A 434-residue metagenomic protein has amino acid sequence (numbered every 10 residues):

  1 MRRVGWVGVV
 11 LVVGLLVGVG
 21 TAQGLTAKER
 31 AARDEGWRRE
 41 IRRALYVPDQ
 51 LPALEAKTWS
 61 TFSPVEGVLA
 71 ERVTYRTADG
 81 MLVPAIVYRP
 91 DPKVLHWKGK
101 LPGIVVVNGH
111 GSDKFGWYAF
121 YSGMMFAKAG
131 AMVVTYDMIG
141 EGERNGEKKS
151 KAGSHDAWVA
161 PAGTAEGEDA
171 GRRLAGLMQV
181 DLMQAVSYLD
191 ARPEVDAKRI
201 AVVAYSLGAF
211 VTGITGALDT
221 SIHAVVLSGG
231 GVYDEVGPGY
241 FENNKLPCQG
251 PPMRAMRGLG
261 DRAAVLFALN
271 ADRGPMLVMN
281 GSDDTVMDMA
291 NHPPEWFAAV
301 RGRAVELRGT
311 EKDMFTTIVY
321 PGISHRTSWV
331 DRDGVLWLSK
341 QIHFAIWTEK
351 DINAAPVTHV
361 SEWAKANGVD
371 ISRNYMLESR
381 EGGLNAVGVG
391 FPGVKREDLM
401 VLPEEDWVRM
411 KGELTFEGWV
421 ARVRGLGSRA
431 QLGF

Functional and structural regions predicted by a protein language model:
M1-V9: Bacterial N-terminal signal peptides that target proteins for export
G8-G18: Bacterial N-terminal signal peptides
G24-A70, R76-L82, P294, R301-F434: Alpha/beta-hydrolase-fold serine-hydrolase catalytic core, especially in secreted/extracellular enzymes
R72, D79-V94: A short loop-to-beta-strand scaffold at the N-terminal edge of the catalytic core in hydrolase folds
T77-D79, V106-S112, S206, G281: Glycine-rich His-Gly loop
W97-K100, V105-V180, G237-G239: Cap/lid segment of the alpha/beta-hydrolase catalytic domain
Q184-L259: Primarily recognizes the serine-hydrolase "nucleophile elbow" in alpha/beta-hydrolase and SGNH/GDSL folds
E235-V305, G309: The feature captures the conserved acid-bearing segment of alpha/beta-hydrolase catalytic domains
